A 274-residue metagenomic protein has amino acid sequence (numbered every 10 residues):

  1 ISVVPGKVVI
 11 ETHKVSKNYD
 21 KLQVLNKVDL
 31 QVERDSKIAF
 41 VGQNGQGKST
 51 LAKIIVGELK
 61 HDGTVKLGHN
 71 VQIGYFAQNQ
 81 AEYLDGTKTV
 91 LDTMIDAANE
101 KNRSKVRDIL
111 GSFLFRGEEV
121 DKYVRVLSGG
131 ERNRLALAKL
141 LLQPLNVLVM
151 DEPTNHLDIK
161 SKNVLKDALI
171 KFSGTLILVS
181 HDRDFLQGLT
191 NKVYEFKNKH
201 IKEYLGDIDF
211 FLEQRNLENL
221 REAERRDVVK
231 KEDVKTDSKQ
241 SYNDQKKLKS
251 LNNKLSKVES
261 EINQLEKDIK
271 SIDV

Functional and structural regions predicted by a protein language model:
V4-V274: ABC ATP-binding cassette signature C-motif
